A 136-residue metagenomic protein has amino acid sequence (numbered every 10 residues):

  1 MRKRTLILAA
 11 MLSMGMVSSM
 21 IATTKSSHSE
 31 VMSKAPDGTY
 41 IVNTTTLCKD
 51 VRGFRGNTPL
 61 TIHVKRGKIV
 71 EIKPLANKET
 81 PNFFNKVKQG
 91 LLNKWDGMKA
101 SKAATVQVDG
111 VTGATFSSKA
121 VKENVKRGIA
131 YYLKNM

Functional and structural regions predicted by a protein language model:
R2-I7, S18-K119, E123-M136: Flexible, solvent-exposed loop/hinge segments and secondary-structure transition points
M11-S13: Repetitive helical segments and hydrophobic/amphipathic motifs
